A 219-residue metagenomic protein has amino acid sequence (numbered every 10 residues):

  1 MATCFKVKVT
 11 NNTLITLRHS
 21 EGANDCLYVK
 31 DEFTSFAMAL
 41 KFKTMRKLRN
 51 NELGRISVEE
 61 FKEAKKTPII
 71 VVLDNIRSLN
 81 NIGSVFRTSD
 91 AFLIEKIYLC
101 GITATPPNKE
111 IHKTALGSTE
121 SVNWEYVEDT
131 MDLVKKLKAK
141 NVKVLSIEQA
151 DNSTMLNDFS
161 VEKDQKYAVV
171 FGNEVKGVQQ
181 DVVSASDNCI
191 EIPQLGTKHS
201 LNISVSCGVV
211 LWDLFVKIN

Functional and structural regions predicted by a protein language model:
N11-N12, H19, D25: Intrinsic-disorder-associated, low-complexity terminal segments enriched in Asp/Asn/His/Tyr and depleted of Lys/Arg
G22, K30-N219: Post-transcriptional modification and biogenesis factors for structured RNAs of the translation apparatus
